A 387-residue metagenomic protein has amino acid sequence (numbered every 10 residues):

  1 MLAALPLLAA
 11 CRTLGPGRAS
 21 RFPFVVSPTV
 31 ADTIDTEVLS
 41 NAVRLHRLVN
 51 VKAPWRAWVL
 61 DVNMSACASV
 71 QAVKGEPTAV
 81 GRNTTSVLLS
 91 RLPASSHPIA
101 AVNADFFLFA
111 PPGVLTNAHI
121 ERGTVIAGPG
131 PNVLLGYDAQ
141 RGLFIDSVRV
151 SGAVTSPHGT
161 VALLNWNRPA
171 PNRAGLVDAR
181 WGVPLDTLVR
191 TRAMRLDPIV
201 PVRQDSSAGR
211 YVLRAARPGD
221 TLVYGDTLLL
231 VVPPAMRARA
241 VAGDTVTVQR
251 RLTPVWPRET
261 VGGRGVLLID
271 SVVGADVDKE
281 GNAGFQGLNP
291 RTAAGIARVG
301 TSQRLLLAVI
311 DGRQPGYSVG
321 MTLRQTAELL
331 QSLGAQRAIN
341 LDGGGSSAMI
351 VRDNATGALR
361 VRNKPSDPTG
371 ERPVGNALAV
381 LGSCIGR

Functional and structural regions predicted by a protein language model:
M1-A9: Sec-dependent bacterial lipoprotein signal peptides
C11-R387: Gly/Ser/Thr/Pro-rich low-complexity, intrinsically disordered segments
